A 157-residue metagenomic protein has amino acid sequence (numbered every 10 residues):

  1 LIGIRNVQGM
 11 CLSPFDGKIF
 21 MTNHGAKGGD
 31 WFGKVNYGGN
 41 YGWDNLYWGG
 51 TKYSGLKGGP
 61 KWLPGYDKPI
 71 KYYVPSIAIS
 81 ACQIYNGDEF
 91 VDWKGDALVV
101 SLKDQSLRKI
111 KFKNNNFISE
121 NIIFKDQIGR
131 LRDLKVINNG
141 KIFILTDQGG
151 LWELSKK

Functional and structural regions predicted by a protein language model:
L1-N121, G129, I137, L154-K157: Beta-propeller domain segments
D133-K157: Blade-level signature of beta-propeller repeat domains, shared across WD40, Kelch, NHL, RCC1 and BNR/Asp-box propellers
